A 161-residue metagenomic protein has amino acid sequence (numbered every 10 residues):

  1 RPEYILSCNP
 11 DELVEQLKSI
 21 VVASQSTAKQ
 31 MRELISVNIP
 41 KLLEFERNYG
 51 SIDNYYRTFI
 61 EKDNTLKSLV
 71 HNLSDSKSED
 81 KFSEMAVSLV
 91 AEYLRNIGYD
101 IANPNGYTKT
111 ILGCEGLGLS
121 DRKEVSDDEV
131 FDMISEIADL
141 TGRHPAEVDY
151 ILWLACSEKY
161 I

Functional and structural regions predicted by a protein language model:
R1-A28, R32, E147, I151-I161: N-terminal polyanion-binding entry modules of DNA glycosylases/AP lyases and select other DNA-binding proteins
R32-I39, N48-I161: C-terminal accessory module of base-excision DNA glycosylases/AP lyases that mediates lesion recognition and DNA
F45: Conserved active-site-adjacent core of cysteine acyl-enzyme catalytic domains
